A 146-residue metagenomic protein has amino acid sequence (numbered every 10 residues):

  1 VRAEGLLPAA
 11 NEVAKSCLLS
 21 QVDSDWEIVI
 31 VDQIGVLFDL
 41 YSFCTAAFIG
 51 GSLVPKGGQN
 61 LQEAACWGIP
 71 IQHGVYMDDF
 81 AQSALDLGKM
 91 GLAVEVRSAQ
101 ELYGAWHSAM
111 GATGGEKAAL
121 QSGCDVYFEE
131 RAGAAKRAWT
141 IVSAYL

Functional and structural regions predicted by a protein language model:
V1-L146: Nucleotide-activated sugar donor-binding and catalytic core shared by glycosyltransferases and related lipid-linked
